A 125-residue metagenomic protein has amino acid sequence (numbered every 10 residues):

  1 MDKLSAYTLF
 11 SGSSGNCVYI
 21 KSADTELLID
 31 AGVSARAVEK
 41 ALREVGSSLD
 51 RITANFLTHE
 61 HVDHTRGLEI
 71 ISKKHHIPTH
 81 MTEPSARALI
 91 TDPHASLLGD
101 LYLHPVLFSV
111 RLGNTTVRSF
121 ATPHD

Functional and structural regions predicted by a protein language model:
M1-V45: Conserved beta-strand hairpin/beta-sheet module of binuclear metal-dependent hydrolase folds, prominently
Y7-C17, H59-H64, T79, I90 (+1 more regions): Structured catalytic core of nucleotide-sugar glycosyltransferases
F10, A54, L101-P105: Beta-strand->loop->alpha-helix junctions that form or flank phosphate-binding loops in nucleotide-handling enzymes
A23, I52-A54, V117: A generic hydrophobic-helix recognition signal that picks specific residues within alpha-helical hydrophobic
A23-T25, K74-I77, A95-L97, G113: Short glycine/proline-enriched coil/turn segments at helix->beta-strand junctions
I29, T58, P123: Single, functionally critical "micro-switch" positions that shape active/binding sites and transmembrane helices
R36-M81, S85: Active-site metal-binding motif and surrounding structural segment of the metallo-beta-lactamase
E83-D125: Metallo-beta-lactamase
